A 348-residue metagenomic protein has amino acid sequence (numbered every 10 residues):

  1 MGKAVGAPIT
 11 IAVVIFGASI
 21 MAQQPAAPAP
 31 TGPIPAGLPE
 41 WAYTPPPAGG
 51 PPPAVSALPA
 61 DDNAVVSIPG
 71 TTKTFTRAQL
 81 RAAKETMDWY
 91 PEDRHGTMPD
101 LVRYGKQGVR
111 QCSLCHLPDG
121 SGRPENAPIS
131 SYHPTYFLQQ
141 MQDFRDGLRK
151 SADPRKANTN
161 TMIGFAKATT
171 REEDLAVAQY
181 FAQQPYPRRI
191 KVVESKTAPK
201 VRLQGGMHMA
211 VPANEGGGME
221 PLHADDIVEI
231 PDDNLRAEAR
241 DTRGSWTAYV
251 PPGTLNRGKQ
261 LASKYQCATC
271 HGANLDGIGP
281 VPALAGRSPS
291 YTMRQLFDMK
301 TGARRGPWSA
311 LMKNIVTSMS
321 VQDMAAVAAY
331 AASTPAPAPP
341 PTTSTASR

Functional and structural regions predicted by a protein language model:
M1-A7: N-terminal secretory signal peptides that target proteins for export/translocation
P8-S19: Bacterial N-terminal signal peptides
Q24-G108, R123, A127, A198 (+3 more regions): Electrostatic cytochrome c docking/interface patches
A27-S56, S290-R348: C-terminal functional regions that serve as terminal interaction/effector modules
A83-E85, A166-K191, P221, D226-L235 (+2 more regions): C-terminal capping alpha-helices of c-type cytochrome domains
Y104-Q111, L117-T169, S195-M209, K259 (+3 more regions): Gly/Gly-Pro-rich "capping" loops immediately C-terminal to redox-active cysteine motifs in periplasmic/lumenal
G122, S151, R188, A303-G306 (+1 more regions): Alpha-solenoid repeat scaffolds
